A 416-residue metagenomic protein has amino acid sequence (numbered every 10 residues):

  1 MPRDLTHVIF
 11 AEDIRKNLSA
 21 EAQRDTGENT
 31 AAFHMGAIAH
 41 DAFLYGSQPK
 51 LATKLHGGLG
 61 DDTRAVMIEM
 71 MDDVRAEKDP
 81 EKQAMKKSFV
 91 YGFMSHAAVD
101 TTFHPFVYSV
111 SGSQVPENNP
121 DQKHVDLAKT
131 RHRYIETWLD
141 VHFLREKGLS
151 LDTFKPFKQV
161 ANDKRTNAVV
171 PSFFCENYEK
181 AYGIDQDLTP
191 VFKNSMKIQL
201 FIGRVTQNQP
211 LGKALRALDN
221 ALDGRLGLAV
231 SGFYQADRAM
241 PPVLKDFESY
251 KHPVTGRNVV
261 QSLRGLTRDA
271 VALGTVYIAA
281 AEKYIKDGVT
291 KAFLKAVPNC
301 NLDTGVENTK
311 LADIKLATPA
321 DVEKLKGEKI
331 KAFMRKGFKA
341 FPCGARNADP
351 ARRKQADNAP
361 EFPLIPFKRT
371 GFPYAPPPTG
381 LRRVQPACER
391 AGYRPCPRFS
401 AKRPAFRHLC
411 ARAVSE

Functional and structural regions predicted by a protein language model:
M1-G92, A97-F367: N-terminal leader/auxiliary helical segments
Q355, R369, P386, R390 (+1 more regions): Cationic, low-complexity basic patches in intrinsically disordered or flexible, solvent-exposed regions
F362, F367, F372-Y374, Y393 (+2 more regions): Aromatic (phenylalanine/tyrosine) cluster motif
A411-S415: Short, intrinsically disordered C-terminal tails of secreted or membrane-associated proteins
